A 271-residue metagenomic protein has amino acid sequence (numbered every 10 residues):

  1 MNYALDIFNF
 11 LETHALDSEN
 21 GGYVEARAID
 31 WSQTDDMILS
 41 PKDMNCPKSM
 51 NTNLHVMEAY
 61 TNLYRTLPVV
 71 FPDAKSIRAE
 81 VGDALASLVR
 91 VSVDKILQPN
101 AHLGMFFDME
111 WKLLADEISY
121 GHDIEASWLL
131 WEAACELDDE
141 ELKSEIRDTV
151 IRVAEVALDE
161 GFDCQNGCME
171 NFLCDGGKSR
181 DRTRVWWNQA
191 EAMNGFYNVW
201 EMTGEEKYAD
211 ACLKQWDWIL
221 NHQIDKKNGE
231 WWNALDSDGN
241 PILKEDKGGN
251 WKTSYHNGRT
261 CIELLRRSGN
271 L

Functional and structural regions predicted by a protein language model:
M1-L271: Glycan-recognition and catalytic cores of secretory/periplasmic carbohydrate-active enzymes
